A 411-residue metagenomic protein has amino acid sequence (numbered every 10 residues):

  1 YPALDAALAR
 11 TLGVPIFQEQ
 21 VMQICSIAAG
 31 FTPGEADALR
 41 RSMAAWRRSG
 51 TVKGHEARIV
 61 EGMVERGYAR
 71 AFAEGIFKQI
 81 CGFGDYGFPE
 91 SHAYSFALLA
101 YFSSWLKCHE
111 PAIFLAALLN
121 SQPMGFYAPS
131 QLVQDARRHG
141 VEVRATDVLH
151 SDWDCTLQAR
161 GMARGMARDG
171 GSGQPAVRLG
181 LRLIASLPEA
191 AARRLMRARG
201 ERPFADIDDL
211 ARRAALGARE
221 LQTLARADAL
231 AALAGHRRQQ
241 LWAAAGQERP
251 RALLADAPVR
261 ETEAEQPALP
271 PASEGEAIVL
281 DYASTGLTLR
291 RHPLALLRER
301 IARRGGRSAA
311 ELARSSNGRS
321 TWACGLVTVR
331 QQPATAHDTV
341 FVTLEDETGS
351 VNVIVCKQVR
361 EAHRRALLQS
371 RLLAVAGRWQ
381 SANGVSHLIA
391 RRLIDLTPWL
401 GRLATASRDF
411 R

Functional and structural regions predicted by a protein language model:
Y1-R411: Noncatalytic, beta-rich nucleic-acid-contacting surfaces in large DNA/RNA-processing enzymes
